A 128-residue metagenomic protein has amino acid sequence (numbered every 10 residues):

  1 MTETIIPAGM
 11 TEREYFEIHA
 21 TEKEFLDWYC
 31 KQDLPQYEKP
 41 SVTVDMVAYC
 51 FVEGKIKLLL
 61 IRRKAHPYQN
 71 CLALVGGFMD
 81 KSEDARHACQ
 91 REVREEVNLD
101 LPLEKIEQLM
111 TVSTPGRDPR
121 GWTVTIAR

Functional and structural regions predicted by a protein language model:
M1-R128: N-terminal leader/linker segments that precede catalytic domains of diphosphate-processing enzymes
